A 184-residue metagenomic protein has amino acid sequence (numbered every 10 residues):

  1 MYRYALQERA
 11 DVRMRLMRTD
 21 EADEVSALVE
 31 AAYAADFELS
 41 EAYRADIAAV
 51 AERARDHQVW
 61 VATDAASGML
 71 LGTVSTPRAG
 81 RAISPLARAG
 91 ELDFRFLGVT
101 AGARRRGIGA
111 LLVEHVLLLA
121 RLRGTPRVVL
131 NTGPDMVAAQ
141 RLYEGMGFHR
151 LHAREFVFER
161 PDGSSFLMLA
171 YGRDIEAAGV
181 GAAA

Functional and structural regions predicted by a protein language model:
Y2-Y4, R18, L28, W60 (+3 more regions): C-terminal "cap" of GNAT-fold acetyltransferases
Y4-Q7, L16-D23, A27-T100, V113-H115 (+2 more regions): Acetyl-CoA-dependent GNAT
R13, Q58, G102, P126-R127: Structural signature of beta-strand start/N-cap positions in the alpha/beta core of ABC transporter nucleotide-binding
D36, R106, L122-P126: Short coil/turn segments at alpha/beta junctions that flank glycine-rich nucleotide-binding fingerprints
L86, V116, R121, A138 (+1 more regions): Short secondary-structure boundary/hinge segments and terminal tails
V99, R105-L118, R141-G145: Conserved acetyl-CoA-binding loop-helix of GNAT-fold acetyltransferases
